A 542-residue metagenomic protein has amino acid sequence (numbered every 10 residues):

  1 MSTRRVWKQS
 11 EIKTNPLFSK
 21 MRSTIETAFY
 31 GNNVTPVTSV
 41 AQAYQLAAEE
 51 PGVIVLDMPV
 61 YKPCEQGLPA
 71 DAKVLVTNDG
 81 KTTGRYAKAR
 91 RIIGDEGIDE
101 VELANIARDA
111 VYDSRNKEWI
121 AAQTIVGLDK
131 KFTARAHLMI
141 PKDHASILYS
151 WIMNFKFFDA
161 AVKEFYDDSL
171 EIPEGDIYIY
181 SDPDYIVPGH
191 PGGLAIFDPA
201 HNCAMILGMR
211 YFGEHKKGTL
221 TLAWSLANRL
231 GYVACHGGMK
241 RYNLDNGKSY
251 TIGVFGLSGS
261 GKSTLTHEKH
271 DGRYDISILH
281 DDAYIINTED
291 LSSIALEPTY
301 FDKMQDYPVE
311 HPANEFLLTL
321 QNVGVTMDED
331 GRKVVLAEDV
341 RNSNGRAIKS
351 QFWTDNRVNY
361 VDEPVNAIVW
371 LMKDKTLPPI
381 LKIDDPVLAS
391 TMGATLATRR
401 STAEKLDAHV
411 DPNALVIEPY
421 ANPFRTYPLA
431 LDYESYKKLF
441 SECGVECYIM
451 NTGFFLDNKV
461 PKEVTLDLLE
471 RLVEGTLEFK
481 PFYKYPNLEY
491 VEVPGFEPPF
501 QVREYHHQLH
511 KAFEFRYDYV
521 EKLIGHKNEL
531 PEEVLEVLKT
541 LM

Functional and structural regions predicted by a protein language model:
S2-A161: N-terminal accessory targeting/assembly segments
S2-A72, H236-L257, H267-E268, R273-D275 (+2 more regions): Glycine-rich, often acidic-flanked micro-motifs that create phosphate/phosphodiester-binding or positioning elements
R85-R91, D198-C203, N413-P419: Gly-rich Lys/Arg/Thr-decorated short loops/hinges at beta-loop-alpha junctions or inter-strand turns that position
I92-D99, M205-Y211, P423: Short histidine-centered catalytic/ligand-binding loop motif
H137-V187, D198-P199: Pre-ATPase regulatory/linker segments immediately N-terminal to the P-loop/RecA-like helicase/translocase core
D176-I177, S181-L230, A234: Charged, amphipathic alpha-helical linker segments immediately N-terminal to NTP-binding catalytic cores
K262: Conserved lysine of the Walker
K522-M542: C-terminal non-catalytic accessory extensions
